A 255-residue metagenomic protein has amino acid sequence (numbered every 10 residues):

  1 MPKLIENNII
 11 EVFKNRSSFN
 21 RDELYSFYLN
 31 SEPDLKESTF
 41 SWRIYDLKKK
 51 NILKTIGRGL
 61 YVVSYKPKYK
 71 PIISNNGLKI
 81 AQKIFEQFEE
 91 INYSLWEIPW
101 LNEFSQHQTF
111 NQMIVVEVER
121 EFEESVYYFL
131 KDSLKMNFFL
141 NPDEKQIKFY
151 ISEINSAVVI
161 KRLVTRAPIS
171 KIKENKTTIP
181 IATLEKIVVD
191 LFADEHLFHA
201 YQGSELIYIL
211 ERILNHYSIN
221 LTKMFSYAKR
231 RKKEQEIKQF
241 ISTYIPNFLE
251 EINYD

Functional and structural regions predicted by a protein language model:
P2-I9, E185: Short, leucine-enriched amphipathic alpha-helices that occur as contiguous helical runs
E11-E90: Short beta-edge/loop segments at beta->alpha junctions of small alpha/beta modules that act as binding/recognition
K14, P33, E37, V116 (+3 more regions): Short, charged/polar micro-motifs that form catalytic or ligand-binding hotspots
F19, T39-W42, E121, S125 (+2 more regions): Short, well-structured alpha-helical interface segments that form or flank functional binding sites
G59, N75-I154: Short gly/ser-rich loop at a beta-strand->alpha-helix junction or flexible surface loop bordering the NTP-binding
P67-K70, E123, T165: Short, charged/polar surface micro-motifs in flexible loops or helix N-caps
N137-D255: Hydrophobic alpha-helical interaction segments
